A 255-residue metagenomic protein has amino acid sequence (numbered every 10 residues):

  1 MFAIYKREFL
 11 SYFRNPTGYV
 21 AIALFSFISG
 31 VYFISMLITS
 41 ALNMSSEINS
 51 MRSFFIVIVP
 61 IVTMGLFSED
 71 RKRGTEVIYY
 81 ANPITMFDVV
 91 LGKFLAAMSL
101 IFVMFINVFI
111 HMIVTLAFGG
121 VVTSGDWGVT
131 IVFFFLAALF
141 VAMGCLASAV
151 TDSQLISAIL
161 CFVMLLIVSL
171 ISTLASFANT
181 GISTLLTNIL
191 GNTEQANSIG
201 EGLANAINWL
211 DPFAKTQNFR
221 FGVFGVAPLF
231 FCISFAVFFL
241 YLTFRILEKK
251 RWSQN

Functional and structural regions predicted by a protein language model:
M1-E69, I110, G222-N255: Hydrophobic alpha-helical transmembrane segments
L10-F27, V89-A97, N192-S198: Alpha-helical transmembrane segments of integral membrane proteins, especially early/N-terminal helices
F13, P83, V150-T151, V223: Helix-loop interface residues and adjacent transmembrane-helix termini in multi-pass membrane transporters, primarily
I22-F25, S157-V168, T187: Central hydrophobic cores of alpha-helical transmembrane segments in multi-pass integral membrane proteins
Y32-L37, A41-F54, I58, G92 (+2 more regions): Secretory targeting signals
M64-S68, M112-L116, G144-S148, D152 (+3 more regions): Membrane-water interface at transmembrane helix exits
L66-A96: Helix-loop-helix units of permease transmembrane domains in multi-pass membrane transporters, especially ABC
M164-I246: Terminal transmembrane helical anchor/hairpin motif
